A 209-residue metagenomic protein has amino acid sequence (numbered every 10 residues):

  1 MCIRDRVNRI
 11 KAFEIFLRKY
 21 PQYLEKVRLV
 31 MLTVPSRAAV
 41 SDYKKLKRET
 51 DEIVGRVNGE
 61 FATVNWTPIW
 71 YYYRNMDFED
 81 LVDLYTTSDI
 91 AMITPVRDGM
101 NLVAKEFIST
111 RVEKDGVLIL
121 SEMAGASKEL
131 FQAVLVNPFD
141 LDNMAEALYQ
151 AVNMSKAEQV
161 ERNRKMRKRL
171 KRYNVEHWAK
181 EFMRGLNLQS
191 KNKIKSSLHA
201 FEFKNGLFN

Functional and structural regions predicted by a protein language model:
M1-I3: Conserved small/polar residues in nucleotide/adenosyl-binding loops
I10-E14: Short acidic-capped amphipathic helix/loop micro-motif used as an active-site/signal-coupling element
F16-V30, V34, T86-R172, H177 (+1 more regions): Catalytic binding pocket for nucleotide-activated donors in carbohydrate/polymer assembly enzymes
T33-E79: Nucleotide-activated donor-binding/catalytic signature segment of Leloir-type glycosyltransferases, i.e., the conserved
V40-K45, L84, F131-Q132, K191: Short aromatic-enriched loop/helix-cap "lid" or pocket-rim segments at secondary-structure transitions that line
D77-S88: Short acidic alpha-helix that forms the nucleotide-activated donor recognition element in Leloir-type transferases
V175-K204: C-terminal alpha-helical cap of glycosyltransferases
